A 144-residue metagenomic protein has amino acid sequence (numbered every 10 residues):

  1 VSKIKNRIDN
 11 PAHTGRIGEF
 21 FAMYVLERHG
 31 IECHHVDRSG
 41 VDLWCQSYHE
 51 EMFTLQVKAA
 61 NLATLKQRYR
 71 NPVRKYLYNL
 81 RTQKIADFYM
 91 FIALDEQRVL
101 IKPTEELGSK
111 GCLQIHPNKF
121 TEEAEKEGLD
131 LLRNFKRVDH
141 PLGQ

Functional and structural regions predicted by a protein language model:
V1-S39, C45-Q144: Mixed-charge (Asp/Glu-Lys/Arg
